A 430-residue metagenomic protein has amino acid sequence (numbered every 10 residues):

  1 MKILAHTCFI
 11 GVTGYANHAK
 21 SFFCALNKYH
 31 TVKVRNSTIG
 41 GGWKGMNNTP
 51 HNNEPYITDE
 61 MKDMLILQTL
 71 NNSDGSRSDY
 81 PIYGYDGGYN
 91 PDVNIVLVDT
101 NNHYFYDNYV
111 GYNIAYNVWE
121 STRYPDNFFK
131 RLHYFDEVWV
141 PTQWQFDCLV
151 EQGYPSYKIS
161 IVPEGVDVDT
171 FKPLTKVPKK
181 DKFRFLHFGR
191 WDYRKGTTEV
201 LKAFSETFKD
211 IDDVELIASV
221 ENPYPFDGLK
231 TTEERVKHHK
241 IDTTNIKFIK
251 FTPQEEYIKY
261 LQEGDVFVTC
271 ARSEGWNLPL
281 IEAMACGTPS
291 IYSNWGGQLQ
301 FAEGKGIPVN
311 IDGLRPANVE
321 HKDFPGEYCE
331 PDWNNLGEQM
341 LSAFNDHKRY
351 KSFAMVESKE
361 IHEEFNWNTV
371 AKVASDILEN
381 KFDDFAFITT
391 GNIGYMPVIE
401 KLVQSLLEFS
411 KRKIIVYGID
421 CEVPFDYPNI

Functional and structural regions predicted by a protein language model:
L4, K44-G153, E256: Extended catalytic core of nucleotide-activated donor transferases of GT-like folds
L4, P178-K195, L201-F204, L216-A218: Conserved donor-binding/catalytic core segment of Leloir-type glycosyltransferases
D126-N127, G165-D181: Acidic anion/phosphate-binding donor-loop and adjacent secondary structure in glycosyltransferase catalytic cores
L229-I258: Nucleotide-activated donor-binding/catalytic signature segment of Leloir-type glycosyltransferases, i.e., the conserved
R272: Aromatic "clamp/platform" in nucleotide-sugar-dependent glycosyltransferases that forms part of the donor/acceptor
P289-Y292, I307-N310: Short hydrophobic beta-strand element within catalytic cores of glycosyltransferases and related nucleotide-activated
E330-N335, N345-D376: A charged, aromatic-enriched C-terminal amphipathic alpha-helix characteristic of glycosyltransferases across folds
F382-I430: N-terminal anchoring/stem segment of glycosyltransferases
